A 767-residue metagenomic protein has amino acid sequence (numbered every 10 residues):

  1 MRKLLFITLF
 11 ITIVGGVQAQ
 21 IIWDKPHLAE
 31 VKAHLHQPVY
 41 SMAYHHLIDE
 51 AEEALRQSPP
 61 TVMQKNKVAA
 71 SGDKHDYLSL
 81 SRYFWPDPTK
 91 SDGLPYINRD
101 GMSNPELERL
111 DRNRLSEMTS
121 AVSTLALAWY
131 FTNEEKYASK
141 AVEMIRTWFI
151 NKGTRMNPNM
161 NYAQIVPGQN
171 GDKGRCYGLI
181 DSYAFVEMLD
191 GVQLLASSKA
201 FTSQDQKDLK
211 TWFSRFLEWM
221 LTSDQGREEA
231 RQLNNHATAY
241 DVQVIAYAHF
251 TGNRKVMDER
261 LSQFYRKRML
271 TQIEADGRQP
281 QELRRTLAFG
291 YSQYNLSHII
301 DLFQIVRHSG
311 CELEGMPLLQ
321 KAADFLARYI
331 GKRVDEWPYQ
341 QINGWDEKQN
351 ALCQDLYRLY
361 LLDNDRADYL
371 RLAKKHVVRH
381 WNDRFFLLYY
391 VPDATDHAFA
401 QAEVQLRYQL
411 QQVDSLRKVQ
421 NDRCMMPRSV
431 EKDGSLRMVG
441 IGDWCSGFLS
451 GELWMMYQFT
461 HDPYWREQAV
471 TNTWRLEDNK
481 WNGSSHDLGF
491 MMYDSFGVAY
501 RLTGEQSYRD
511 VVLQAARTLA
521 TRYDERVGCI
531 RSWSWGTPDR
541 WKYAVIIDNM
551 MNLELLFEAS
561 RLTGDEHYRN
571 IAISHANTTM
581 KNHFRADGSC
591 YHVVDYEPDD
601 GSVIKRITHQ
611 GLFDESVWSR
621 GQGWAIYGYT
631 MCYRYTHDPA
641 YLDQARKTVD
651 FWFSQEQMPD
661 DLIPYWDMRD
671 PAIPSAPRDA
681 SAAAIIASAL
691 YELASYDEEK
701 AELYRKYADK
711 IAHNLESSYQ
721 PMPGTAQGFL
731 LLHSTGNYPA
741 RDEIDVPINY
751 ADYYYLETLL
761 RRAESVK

Functional and structural regions predicted by a protein language model:
M1-Q20: Bacterial Sec-dependent N-terminal signal peptides
Q18-G226, S262-Y265, F303, R307 (+7 more regions): Extracellular glycan-targeting catalytic surfaces
L80-Y83, D87-R114, G171, V306 (+10 more regions): Aromatic (Trp/Tyr) and acidic
T132, K152, D224, R268 (+12 more regions): Alpha-helical junction/boundary sensor with strong preference for TPR arrays
M156, M160-A163, R175-G290, A586-T608 (+4 more regions): Active-site cradle of extracellular carbohydrate-active enzymes
N161-N170, P280, P427-G434, T473 (+4 more regions): Short linear capping/connector segments at secondary-structure termini
F264-G290, S297-F325, P639-Y704: A beta-strand-loop signature enriched in Asp, Gly, Thr, and Trp that corresponds to the sialidase/neuraminidase Asp-box
V334-N343, Y719-Y738: A glycine-biased, small/acidic residue-tolerant capping/turn segment at secondary-structure junctions
